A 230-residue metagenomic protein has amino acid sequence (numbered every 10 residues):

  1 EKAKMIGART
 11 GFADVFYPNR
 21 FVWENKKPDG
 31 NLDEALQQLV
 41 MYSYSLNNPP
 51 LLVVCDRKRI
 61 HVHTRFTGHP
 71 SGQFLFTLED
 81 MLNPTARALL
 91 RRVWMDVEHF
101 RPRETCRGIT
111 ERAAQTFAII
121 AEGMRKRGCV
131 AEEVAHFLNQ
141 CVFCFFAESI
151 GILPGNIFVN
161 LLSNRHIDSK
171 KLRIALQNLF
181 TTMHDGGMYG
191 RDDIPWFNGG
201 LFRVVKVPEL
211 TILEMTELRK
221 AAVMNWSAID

Functional and structural regions predicted by a protein language model:
E1-L51, R65-H69, T85-R112: A short, conserved, highly charged catalytic patch centered on acidic carboxylates
V53-D56: Short hydrophobic alpha-helical segments used for membrane anchoring or interfacial signaling
H61-V62: Structural motif
T67-S71, V159-N160: Short secondary-structure boundary/capping segments
Q73-T77: Short, solvent-exposed beta-strand-to-loop segments that form ligand-recognition rims of beta-rich domains
L78-L82: Basic- and aromatic-enriched surface patches that contact anionic nucleotides/nucleic acids
R91-D230: Preference for the N-terminal adenyl/adenosyl cofactor-binding alpha/beta module
